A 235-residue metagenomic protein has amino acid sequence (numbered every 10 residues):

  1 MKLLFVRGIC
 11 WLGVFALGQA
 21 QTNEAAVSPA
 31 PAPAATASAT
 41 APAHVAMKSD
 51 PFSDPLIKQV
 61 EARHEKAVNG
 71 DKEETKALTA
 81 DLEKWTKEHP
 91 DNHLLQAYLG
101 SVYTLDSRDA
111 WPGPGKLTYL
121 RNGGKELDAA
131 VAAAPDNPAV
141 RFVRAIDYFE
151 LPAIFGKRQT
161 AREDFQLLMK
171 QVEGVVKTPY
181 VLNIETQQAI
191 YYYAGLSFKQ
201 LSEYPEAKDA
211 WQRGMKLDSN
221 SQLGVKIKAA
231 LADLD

Functional and structural regions predicted by a protein language model:
T22-T86: N-terminal leader/linker segments that initiate helical-solenoid repeat arrays
V45-D50, E83-L95, D128-N137, M169-I184: Flexible helix-coil transition and linker loops at the boundaries of alpha-helical arrays
V60, H64-V68, L105-P114, F149-F155 (+2 more regions): Short coil/turn linking the two alpha-helices of tandem helical-hairpin repeats
K72-T75, L120, R158, Y204: TPR-repeat structural position
D91-L94, Y98, Y119, D136-A139 (+5 more regions): Structural signature of alpha-solenoid helical repeat junctions
